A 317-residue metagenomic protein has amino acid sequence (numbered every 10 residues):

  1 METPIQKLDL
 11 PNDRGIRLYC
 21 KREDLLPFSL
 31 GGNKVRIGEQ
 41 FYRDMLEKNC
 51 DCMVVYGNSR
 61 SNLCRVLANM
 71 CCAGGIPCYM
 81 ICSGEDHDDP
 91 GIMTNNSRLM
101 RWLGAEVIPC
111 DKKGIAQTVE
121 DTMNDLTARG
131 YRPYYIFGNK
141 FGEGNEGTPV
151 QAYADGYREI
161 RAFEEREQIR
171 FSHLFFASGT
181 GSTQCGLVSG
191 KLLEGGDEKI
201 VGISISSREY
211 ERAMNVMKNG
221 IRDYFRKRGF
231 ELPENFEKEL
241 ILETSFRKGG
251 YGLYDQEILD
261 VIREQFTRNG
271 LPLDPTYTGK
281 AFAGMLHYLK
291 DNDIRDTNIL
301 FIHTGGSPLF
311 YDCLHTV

Functional and structural regions predicted by a protein language model:
M1-V317: PLP-dependent amino-acid enzyme catalytic core
